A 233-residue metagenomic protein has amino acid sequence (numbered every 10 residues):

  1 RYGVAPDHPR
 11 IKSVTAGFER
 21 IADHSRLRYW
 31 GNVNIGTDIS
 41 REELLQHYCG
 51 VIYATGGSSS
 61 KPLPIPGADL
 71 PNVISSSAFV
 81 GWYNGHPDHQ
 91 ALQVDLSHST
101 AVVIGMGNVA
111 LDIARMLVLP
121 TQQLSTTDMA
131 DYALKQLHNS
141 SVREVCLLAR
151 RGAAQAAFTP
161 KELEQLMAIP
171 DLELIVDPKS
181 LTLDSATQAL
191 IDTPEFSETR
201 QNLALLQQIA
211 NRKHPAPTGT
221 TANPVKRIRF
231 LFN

Functional and structural regions predicted by a protein language model:
Y2-G3, R10, V14, L111 (+1 more regions): Dinucleotide-binding/catalytic capping subdomain of oxidoreductase cores
T15-V73, L205, I209-K213, A222-V225 (+1 more regions): Feature captures the FAD/FMN-dependent oxidoreductase FAD-binding
N32, S97-T100, V142, N233: Phosphate-coordination loops involved in phosphoryl transfer and adenosine-cofactor binding
V33, S77, P170: Residues at the C-termini of beta-strands that transition into short coil/loop
T37-I39, S59-P62, W82, V109-L111 (+2 more regions): Flexible loop/turn segments at secondary-structure boundaries
G56-G57, M106, R150: Flexible loop residues that form catalytic and substrate-binding hotspots at small-molecule/glycan-binding clefts
S60-N139: Glycine-rich dinucleotide-binding loop and its adjacent helix/turn
